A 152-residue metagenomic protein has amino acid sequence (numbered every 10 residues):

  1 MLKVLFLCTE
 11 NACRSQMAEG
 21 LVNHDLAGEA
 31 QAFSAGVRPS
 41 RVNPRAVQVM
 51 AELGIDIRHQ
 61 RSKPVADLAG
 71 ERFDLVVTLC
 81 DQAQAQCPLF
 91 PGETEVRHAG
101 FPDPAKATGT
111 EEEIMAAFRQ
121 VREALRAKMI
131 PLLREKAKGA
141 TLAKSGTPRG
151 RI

Functional and structural regions predicted by a protein language model:
M1-D67: Conserved active-site segments centered on acidic
E10, C80-D81: Helix N-cap/beta->alpha junction signal
S40-V42, A83-Q86: Short, charged/polar "capping" segments at the starts of alpha-helices and the immediately preceding loops
D56, Q82-A83: Short, charged/polar surface micro-motifs in flexible loops or helix N-caps
G70-R72: Alpha-helix C-terminal capping/helix-to-coil transition sites in glycosyltransferase folds
L75: Short, Asp-centered acidic motifs that coordinate Mg2+ and/or phosphate in catalytic or ligand-binding sites
T78-L79, H98: Redox-cofactor binding/interface segments in oxidoreductases and associated redox assembly factors
Q84-I152: Phosphate-binding/catalytic loops
